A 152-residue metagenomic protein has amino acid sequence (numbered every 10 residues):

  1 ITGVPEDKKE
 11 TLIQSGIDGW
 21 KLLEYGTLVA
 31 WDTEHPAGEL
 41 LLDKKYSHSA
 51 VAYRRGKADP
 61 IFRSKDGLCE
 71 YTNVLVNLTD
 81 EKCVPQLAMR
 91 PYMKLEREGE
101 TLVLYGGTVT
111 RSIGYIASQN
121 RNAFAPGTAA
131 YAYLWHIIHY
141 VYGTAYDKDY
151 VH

Functional and structural regions predicted by a protein language model:
I1-H152: Short, surface-exposed linear motifs at loops/turns and structural transition points
